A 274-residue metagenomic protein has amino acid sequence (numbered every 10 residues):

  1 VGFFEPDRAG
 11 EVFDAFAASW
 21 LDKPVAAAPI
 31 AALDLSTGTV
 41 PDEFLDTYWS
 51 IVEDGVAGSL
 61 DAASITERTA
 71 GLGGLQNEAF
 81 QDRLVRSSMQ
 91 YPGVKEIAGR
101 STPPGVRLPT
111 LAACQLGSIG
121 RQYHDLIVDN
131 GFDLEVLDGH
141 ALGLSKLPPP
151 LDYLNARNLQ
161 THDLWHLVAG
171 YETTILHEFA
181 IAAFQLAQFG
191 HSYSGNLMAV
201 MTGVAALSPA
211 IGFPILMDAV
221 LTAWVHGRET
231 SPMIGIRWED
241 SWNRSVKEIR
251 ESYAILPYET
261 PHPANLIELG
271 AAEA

Functional and structural regions predicted by a protein language model:
V1-R250, I255-P257: Core of folded catalytic or high-affinity ligand/protein-binding domains in predominantly eukaryotic proteins
I255-A274: Long, compositionally biased intrinsically disordered regions
